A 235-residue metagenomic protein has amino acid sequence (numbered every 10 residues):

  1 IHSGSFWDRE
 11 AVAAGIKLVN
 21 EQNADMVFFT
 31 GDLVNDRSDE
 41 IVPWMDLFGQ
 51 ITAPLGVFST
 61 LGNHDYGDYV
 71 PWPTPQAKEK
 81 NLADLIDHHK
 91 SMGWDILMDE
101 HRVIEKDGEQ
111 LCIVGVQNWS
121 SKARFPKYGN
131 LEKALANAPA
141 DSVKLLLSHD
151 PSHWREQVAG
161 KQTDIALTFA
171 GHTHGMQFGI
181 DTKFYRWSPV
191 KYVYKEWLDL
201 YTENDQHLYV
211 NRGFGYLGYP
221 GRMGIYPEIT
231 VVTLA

Functional and structural regions predicted by a protein language model:
I1-A235: Soluble catalytic domains of enzymes that build or remodel membrane lipids, polysaccharides, and related
